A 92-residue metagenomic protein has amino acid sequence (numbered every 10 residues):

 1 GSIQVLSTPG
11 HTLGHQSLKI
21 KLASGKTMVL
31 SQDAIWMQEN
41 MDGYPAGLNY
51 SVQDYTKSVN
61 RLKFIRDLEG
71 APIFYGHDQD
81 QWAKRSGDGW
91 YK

Functional and structural regions predicted by a protein language model:
G1: A conserved mid-domain beta-alpha-beta active-site/ligand-binding segment of alpha/beta enzyme cores
L6-S7, L13-S86: Metallo-beta-lactamase
D88-K92: A cross-kingdom feature marking charged/low-complexity
